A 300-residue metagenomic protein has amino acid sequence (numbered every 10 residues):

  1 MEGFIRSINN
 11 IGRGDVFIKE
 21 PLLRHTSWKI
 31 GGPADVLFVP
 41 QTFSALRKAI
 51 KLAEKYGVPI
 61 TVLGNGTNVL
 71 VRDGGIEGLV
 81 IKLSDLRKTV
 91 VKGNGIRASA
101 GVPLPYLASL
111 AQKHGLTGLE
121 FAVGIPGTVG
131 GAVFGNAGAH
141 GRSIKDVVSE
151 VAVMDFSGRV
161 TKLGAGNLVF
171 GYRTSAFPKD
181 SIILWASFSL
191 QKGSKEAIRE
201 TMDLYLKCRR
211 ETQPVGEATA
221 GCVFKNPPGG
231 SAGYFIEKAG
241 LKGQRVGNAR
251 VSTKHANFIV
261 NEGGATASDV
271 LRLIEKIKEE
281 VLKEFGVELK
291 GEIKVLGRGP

Functional and structural regions predicted by a protein language model:
E2-V129, A137: Anion-binding (especially nucleotide phosphate/pyrophosphate-binding) glycine-rich loop and adjoining beta-alpha core
G3, L23, Q41-S44, V102 (+10 more regions): Conserved active-site and cofactor/substrate-binding residues in soluble primary-metabolism enzymes
I5-I8, L46-I50, A108-A111, V148 (+4 more regions): A generic alpha-helix structural signal
F17-I18, V69, M154-E275, E279-E280 (+1 more regions): Phosphate/pyrophosphate- and phosphate-bearing ligand-binding catalytic cores of soluble enzymes
Y56, L63-N65, V147, E217-A218 (+1 more regions): Short, basic and Ser/Thr-rich N-terminal targeting/leader segments
N68-V69, A108-A111, L119-V123, N136-S143 (+3 more regions): A generic local secondary-structure boundary/capping motif
V90-G93, V133, S181-W185: Acidic/polar active-site rim loop that often engages polyanionic ligands
L116-F121, T128-L163: Glycine/threonine-rich beta-strand-loop-alpha-helix active-site module that forms ligand/phosphate-binding
